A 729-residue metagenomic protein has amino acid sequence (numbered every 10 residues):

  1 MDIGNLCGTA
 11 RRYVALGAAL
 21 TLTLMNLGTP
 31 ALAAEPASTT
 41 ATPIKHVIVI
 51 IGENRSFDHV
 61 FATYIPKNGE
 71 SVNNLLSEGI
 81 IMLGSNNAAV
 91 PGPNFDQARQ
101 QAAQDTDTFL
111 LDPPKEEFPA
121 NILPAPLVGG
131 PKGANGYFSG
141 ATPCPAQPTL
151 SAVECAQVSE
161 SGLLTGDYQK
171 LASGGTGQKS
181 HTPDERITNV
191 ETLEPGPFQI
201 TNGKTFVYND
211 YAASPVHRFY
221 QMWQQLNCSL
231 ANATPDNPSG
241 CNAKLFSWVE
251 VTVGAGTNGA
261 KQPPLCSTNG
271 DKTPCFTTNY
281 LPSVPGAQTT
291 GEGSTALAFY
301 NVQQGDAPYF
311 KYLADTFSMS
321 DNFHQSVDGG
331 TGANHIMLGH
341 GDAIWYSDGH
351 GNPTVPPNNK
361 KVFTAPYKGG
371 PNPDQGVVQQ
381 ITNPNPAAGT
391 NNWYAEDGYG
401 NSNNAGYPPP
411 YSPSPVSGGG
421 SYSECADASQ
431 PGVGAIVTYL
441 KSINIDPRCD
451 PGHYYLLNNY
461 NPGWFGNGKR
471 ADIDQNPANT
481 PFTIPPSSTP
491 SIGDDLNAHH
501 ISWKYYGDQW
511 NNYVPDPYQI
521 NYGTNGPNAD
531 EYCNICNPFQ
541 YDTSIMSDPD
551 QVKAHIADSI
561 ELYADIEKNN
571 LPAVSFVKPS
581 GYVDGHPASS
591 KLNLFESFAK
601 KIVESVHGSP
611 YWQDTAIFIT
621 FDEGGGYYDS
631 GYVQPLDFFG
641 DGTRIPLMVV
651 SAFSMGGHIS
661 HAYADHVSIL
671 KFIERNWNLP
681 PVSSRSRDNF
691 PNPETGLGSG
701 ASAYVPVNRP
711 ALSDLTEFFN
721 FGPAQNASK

Functional and structural regions predicted by a protein language model:
D2-G17: Bacterial N-terminal signal peptides that target proteins for export
T23-L32: C-terminal segment of classical bacterial N-terminal signal peptides
A31-K729: N-terminal pro-sequences and low-complexity stem/linker regions of secreted or lumenal proteins
